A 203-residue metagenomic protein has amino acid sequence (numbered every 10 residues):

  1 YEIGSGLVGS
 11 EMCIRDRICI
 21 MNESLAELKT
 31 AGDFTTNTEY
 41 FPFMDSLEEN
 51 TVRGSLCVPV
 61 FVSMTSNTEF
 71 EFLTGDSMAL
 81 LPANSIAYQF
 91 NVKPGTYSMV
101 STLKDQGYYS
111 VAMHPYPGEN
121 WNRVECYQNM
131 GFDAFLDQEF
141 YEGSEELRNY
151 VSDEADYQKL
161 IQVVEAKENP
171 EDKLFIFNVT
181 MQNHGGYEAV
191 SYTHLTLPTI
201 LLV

Functional and structural regions predicted by a protein language model:
Y1-V8, I14, H194-V203: Single conserved hydrophobic/aromatic residue that forms the stacking wall/gate of nucleotide- or nucleobase-binding
G9-E11, R15, C19-L195: Solvent-exposed soluble domains appended to multi-pass membrane proteins
